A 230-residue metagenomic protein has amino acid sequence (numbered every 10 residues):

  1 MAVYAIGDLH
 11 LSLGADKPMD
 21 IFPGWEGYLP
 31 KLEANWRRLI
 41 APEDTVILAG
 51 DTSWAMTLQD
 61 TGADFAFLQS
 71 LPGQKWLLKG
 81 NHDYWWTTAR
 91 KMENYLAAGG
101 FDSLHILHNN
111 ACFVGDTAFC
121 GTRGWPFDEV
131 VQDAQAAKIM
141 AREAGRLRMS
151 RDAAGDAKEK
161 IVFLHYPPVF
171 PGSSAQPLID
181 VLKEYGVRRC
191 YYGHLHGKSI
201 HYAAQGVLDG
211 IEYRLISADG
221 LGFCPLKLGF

Functional and structural regions predicted by a protein language model:
A2, A15-V114, S174-V187, I211 (+1 more regions): Core catalytic region of metal-dependent phosphoesterases/phosphodiesterases, especially metallo-beta-lactamase-like
A2-D8: Short, hydrophobic/glycine-enriched beta-strand segments
G7, L48-D51, K79-G80, L164 (+1 more regions): Active-site flanking residues adjacent to catalytic metal/cofactor-binding acidic residues
D8, G121-G124, I216-A218, F230: Active-site donor-binding loop signature of nucleotide-sugar glycosyltransferases
L9-D16, L39, N81-D83, T87-S174 (+1 more regions): Conserved catalytic scaffold of divalent metal-dependent phosphoesterases
L11, S53-W54, P168, G197: Short active-site segment of divalent metal-dependent hydrolases/proteases that encodes the spacing between
T45, E159-I161, R189: Short, Asp-centered acidic motifs that coordinate Mg2+ and/or phosphate in catalytic or ligand-binding sites
W76, P168-F230: Conserved beta-sheet core of the metallophosphoesterase superfamily
